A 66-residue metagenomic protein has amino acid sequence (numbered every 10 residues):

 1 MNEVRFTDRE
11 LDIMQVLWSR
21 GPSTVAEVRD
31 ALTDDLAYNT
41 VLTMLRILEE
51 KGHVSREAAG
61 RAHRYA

Functional and structural regions predicted by a protein language model:
M1-M14: Short alpha-helical segments that sit at the start of domains
F6, V16-T24: Short capping segments at the starts of secondary-structure elements
S23-L32: Short acidic, hydrophobic short linear motifs in intrinsically disordered regions
L42-R46: Short, hydrophobic-biased segments on the C-terminal half of alpha helices that form "recognition helices"
G52: Glycine-centered, phosphate/nucleic-acid-interacting loop/turn motifs that mediate DNA/RNA or nucleotide
A58-R64: Short, Lys/Arg-rich nucleic-acid/phosphate-binding segment
